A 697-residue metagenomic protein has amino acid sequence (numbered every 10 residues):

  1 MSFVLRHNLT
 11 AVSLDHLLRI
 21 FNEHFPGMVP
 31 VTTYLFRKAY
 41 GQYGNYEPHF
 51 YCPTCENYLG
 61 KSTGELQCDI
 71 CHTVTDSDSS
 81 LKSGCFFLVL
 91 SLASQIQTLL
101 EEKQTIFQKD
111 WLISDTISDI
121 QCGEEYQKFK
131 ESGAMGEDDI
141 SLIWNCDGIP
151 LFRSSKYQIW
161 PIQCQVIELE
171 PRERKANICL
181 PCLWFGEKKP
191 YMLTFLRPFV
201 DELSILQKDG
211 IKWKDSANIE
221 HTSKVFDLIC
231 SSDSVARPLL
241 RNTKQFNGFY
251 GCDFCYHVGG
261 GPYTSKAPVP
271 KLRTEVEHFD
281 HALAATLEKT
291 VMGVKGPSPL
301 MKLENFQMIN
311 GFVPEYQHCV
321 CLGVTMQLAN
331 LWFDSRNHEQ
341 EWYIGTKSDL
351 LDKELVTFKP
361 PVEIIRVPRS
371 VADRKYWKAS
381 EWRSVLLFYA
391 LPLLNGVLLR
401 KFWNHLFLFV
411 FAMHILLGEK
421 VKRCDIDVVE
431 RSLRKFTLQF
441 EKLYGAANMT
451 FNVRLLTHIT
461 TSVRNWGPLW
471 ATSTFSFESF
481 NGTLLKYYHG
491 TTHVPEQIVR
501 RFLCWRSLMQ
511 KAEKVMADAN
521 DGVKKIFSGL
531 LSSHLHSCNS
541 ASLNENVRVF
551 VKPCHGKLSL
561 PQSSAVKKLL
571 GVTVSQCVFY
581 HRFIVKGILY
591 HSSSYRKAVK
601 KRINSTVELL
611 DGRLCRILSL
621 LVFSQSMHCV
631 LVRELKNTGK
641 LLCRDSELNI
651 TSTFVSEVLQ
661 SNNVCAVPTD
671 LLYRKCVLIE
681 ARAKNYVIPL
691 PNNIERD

Functional and structural regions predicted by a protein language model:
M1-H49: N-terminal alpha-helical interaction blocks
L17, D147, F199, D227-S231 (+5 more regions): Short, conserved catalytic/metal-binding motifs centered on acidic residues
Y46-H49, E65, F249: Residues immediately within or flanking Cys/His clusters that coordinate Zn2+ in small zinc-binding modules
Y51-K61: Short Cys/His-rich zinc-binding micro-motifs
G64, S155-I159, A176-N177, T194-R197 (+8 more regions): Short coil/turn segments at secondary-structure boundaries
I70-G148, Y157, A176, I205-P392 (+2 more regions): Charged (Asp/Glu and Lys/Arg) segments that form or flank catalytic channels of large polymer- and nucleotide-handling
I162-K214, G251-D253, H257-N310, I617-L618 (+1 more regions): E2/UBC-UEV (E2-variant) core
Y256, E341-D697: Terminal interaction-prone segments of large eukaryotic proteins
